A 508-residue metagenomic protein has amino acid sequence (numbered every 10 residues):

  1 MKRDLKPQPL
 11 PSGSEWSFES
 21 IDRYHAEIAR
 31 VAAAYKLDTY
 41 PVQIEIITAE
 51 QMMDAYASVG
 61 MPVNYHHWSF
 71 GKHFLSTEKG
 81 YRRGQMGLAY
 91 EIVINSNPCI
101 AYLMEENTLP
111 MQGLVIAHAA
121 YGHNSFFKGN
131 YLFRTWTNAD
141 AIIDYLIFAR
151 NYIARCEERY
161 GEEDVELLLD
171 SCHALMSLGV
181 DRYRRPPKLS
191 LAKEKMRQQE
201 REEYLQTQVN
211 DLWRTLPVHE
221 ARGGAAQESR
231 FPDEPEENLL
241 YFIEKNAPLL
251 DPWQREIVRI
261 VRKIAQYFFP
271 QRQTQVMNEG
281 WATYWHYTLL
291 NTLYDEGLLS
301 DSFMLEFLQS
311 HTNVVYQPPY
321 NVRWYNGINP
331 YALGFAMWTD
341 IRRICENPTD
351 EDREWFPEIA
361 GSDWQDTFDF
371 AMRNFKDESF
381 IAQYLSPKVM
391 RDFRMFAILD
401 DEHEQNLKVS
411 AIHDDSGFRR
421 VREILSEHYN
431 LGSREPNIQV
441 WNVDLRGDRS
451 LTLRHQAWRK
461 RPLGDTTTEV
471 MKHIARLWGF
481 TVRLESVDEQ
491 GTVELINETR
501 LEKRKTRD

Functional and structural regions predicted by a protein language model:
K2, E19-C99, L216-L250, L484 (+2 more regions): Auxiliary, metal-adjacent structural segments of Zn-dependent hydrolase domains
G13-I21, L103-E106, D144, A225-S229 (+3 more regions): Fold-level signature of zinc-dependent metallopeptidase catalytic domains
P98-I116, F268-T274: Short pre-active-site segment immediately N-terminal to the catalytic Zn-binding motif
E106, P110, F126, L298-D508: Non-catalytic terminal regions of proteins
I116-S125, W281: Active-site His/Glu-centered metal-binding helix of metallohydrolases
F126-A192, E279-L298, Q309-Y320: Post-HExxH zinc-binding segment in Zn-dependent metallohydrolases
D170, D181-Y241: Extended catalytic-interface subdomain
Q227-Y331, F335: Long, internal scaffold/assembly segments composed of regular secondary structure
